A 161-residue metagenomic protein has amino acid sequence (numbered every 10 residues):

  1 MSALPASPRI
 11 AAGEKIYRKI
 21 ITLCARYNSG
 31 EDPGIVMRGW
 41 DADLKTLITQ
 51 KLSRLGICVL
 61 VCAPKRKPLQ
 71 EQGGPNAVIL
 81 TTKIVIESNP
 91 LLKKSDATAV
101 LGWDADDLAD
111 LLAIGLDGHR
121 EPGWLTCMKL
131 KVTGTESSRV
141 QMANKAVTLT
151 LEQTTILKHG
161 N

Functional and structural regions predicted by a protein language model:
M1-L55, C62-N161: Charged, amphipathic alpha-helical segments and their flanking helix caps
